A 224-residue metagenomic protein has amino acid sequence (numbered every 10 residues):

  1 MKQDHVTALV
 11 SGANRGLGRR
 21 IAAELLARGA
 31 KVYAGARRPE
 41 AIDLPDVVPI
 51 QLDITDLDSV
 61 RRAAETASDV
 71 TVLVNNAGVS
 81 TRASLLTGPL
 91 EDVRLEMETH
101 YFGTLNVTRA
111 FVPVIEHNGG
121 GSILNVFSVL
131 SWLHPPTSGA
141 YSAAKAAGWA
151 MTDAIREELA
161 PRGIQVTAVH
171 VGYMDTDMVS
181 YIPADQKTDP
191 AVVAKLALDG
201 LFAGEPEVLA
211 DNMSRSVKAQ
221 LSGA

Functional and structural regions predicted by a protein language model:
N14-R15: Conserved glycine-rich cofactor-binding loop
A77-T81: Conserved NAD(P)H cofactor-binding loop of Rossmann-fold oxidoreductase domains
S84-R94: Substrate-binding pocket helix/loop in short-chain dehydrogenase/reductase
L86, P135-G139, I182: Active-site loop immediately N-terminal to the catalytic Tyr-X3-Lys motif of short-chain dehydrogenase/reductase
T108, A144: Active-site helix of classical SDR
S128: Residue(s) in the substrate-gating loop at a strand-loop-helix junction that position the organic substrate next
A168, T176, S180-A219: C-terminal helical subdomain
